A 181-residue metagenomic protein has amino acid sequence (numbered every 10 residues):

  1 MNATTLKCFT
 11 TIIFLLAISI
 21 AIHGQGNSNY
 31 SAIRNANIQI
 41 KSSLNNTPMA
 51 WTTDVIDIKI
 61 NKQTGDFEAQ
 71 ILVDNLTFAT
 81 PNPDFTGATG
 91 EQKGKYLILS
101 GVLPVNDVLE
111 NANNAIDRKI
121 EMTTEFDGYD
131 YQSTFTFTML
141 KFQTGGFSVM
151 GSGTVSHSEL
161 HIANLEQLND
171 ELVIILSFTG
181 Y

Functional and structural regions predicted by a protein language model:
M1-Y30: Bacterial Sec-dependent N-terminal signal peptides
Q25-Y181: Low-complexity, acidic/polar, glycine-enriched regions of mature
